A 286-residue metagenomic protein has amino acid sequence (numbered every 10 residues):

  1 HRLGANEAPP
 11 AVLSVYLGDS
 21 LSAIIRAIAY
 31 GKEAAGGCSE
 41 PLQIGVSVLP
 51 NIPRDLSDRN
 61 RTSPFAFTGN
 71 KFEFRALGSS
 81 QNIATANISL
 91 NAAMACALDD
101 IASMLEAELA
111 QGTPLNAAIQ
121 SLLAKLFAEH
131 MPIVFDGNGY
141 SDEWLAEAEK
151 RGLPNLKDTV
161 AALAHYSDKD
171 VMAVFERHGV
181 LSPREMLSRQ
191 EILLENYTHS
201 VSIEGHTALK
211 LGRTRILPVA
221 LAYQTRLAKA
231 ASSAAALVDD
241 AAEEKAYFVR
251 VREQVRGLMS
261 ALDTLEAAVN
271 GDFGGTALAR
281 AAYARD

Functional and structural regions predicted by a protein language model:
H1-D286: Acidic, glycine-enriched catalytic cores built around paired aspartates
